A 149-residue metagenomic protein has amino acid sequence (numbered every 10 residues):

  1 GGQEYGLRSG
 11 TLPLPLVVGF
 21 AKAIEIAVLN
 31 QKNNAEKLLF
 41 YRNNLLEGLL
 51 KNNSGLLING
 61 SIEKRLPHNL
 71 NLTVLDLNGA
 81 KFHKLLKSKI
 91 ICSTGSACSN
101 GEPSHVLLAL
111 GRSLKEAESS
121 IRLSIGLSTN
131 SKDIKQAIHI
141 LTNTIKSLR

Functional and structural regions predicted by a protein language model:
G1-T11, S96: Active-site PLP-lysine loop of aminotransferase-like
L7, I26, N30, K64 (+4 more regions): Localized chelating/binding microdomains that coordinate divalent metal ions or stabilize phosphate-bearing
T11-N33, L50-L56, S128: Amphipathic alpha-helix from the class-I
L14-E25, L46, L50, H83 (+3 more regions): Predominant activation on well-ordered alpha-helical scaffold segments within soluble catalytic domains
V28-H83: Conserved PLP-dependent catalytic core of the aminotransferase class-I/II
L70-I121: Conserved C-terminal alpha-helix-loop-beta "cap" of PLP-dependent enzymes that closes/shapes the active-site mouth
H105-R149: PLP-dependent enzyme catalytic core of the Aspartate aminotransferase-like
